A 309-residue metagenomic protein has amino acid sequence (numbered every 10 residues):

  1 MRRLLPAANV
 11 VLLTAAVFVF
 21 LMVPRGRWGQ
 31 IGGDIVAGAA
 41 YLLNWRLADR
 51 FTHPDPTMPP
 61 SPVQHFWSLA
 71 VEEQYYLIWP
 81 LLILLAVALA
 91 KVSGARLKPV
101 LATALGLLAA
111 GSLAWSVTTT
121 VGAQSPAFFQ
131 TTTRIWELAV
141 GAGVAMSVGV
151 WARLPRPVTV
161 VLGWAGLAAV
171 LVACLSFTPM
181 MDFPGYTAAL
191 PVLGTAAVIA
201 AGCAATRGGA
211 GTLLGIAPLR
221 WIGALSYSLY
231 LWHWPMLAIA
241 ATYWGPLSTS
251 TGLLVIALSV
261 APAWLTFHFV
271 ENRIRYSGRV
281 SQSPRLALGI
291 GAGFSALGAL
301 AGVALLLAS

Functional and structural regions predicted by a protein language model:
M1-P284, G289: Membrane-interface helix/loop caps of multi-pass membrane proteins
Q282-S309: Internal/C-terminal transmembrane anchor helices
